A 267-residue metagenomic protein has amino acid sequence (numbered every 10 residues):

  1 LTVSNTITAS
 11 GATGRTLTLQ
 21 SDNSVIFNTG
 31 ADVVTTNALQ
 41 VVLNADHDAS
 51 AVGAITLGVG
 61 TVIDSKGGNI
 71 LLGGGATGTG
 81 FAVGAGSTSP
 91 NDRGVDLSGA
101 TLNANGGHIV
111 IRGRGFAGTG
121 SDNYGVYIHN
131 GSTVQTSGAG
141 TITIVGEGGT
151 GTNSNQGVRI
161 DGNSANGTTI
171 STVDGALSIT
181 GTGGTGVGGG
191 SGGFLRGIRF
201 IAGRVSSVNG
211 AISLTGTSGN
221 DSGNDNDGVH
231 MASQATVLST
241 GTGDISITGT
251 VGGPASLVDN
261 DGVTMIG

Functional and structural regions predicted by a protein language model:
L1-T2, I7-S10, N23-N28, D32-V34 (+26 more regions): Extracellular beta-strand scaffolds
T18-Q20: Surface-exposed extracellular loop regions of Gram-negative outer-membrane beta-barrel proteins
G267: Short, flexible, glycine/charge-rich loop motifs used to bind or transfer phosphoryl groups or to couple energy/partner
